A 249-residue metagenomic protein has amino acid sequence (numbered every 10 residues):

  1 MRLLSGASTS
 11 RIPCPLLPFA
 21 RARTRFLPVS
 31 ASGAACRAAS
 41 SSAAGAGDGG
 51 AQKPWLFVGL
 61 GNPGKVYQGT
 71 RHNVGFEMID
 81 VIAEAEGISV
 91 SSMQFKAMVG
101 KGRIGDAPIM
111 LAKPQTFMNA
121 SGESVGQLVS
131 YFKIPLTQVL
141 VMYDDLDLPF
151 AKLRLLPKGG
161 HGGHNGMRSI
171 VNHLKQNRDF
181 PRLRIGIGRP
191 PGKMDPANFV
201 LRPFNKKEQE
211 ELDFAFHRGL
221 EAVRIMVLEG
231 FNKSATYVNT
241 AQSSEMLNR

Functional and structural regions predicted by a protein language model:
R2-K158, R168-L183, P190-D195, D213-H217 (+1 more regions): Nucleotide and nucleotide-moiety/phosphate-recognizing core
P114, I187, P203-K206: Active-site donor-binding loop signature of nucleotide-sugar glycosyltransferases
R154-G160, F199-F204: Short glycine-enriched, charge-decorated loop/helix-capping segments at active-site entrances that position
H164-N165: Active-site PLP attachment segment
K193-E211: Short, electropositive alpha-helical surface patch
M246-R249: Acidic, Ser/Thr-rich low-complexity intrinsically disordered segments
